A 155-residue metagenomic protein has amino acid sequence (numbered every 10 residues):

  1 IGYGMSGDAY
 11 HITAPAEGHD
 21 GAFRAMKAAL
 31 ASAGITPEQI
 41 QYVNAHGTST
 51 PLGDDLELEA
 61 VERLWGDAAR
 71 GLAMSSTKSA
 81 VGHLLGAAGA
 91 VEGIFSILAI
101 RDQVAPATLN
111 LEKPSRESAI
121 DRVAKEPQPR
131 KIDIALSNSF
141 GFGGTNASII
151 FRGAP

Functional and structural regions predicted by a protein language model:
I1-P155: Conserved "HGTGT" condensation-loop signature of ketosynthase/thiolase-family condensing enzymes that catalyze
